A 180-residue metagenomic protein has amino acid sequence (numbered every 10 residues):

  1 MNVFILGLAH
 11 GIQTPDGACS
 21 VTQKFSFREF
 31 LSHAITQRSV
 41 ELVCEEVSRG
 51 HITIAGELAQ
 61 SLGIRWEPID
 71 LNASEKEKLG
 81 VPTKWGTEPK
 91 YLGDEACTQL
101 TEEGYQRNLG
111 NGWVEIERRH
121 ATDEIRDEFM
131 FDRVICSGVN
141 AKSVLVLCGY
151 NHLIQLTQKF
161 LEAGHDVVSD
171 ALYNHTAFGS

Functional and structural regions predicted by a protein language model:
M1-S180: Compositional signal for N-terminal targeting/processing segments
